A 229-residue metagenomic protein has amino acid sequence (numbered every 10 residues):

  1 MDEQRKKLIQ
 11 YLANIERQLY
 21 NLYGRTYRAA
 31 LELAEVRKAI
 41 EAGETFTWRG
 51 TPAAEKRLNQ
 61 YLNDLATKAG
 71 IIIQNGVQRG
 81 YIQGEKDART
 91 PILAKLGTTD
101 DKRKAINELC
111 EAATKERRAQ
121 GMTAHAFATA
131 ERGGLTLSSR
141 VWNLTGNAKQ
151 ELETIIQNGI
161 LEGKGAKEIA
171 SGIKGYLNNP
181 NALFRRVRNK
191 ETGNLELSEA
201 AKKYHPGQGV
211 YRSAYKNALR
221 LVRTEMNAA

Functional and structural regions predicted by a protein language model:
M1-H205: N-terminal leader/targeting and assembly helices and adjacent pre-domain segments
K202-A229: Acidic, glycine-rich two-metal-ion catalytic cores of nucleic acid-processing enzymes
